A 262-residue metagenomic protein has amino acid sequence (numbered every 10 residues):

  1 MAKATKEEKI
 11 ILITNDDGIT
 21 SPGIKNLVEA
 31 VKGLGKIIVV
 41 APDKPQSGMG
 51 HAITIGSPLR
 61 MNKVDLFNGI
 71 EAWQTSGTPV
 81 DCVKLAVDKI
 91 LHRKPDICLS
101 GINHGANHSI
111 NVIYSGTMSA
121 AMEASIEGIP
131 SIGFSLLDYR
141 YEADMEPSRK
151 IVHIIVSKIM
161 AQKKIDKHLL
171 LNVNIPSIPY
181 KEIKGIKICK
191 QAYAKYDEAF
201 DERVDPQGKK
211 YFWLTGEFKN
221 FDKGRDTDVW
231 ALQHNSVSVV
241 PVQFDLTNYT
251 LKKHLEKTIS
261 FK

Functional and structural regions predicted by a protein language model:
A2-I11, P22-K89, R93-K94: A cross-family phosphate/adenosyl-ligand binding-site feature
A4-K6, Q162-D166, L170, P176-K262: C-terminal accessory domains and tails appended to enzymatic cores
I13-T20, N111-V112: Short, glycine-rich nucleotide/cofactor-binding loops
T14, V40-P42, S100-N103, F134-S135 (+2 more regions): Short beta-strand segments
A86-H92, S119-P130: Alpha-helix C-terminal capping segments
I97: Short, Asp-centered acidic motifs that coordinate Mg2+ and/or phosphate in catalytic or ligand-binding sites
A106-S115: Glycine/threonine-rich flexible loop motifs
I132-K158: Short, glycine-/small-residue-rich phosphate/pyrophosphate-handling segment
